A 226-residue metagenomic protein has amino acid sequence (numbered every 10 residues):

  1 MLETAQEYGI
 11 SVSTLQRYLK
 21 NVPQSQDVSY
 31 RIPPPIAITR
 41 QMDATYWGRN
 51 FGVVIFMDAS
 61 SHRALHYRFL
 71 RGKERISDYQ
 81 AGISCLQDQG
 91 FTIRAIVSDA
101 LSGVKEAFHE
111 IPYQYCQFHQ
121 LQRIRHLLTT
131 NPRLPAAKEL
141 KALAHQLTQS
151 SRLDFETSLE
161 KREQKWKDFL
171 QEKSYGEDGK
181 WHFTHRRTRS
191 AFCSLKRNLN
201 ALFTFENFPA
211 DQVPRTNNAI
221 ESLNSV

Functional and structural regions predicted by a protein language model:
M1, Y115-C116, R186-S190: Secondary-structure junction/capping motif
E3, E7-S102, E106-A107, N198 (+1 more regions): RNase H-like nuclease fold core
L19, F91-S102, F108, K141-V226: Acidic/histidine-rich catalytic cores and adjacent linkers of DNA breakage/strand-transfer/modification proteins
Q24, H62, Y113, H126 (+3 more regions): Alpha-helix capping at helix-to-loop junctions
Y30-R31, Q41, T45-G48, P112 (+3 more regions): Alpha-helix boundary/capping detector
A37-R40, L65, D88-G90, T129-N131 (+2 more regions): Short, intrinsically disordered/low-complexity patches at protein termini and at juxtamembrane boundaries
A95-A144: Conserved beta-strand -> loop -> alpha-helix junction used to position metal-binding or nucleic-acid-contacting
